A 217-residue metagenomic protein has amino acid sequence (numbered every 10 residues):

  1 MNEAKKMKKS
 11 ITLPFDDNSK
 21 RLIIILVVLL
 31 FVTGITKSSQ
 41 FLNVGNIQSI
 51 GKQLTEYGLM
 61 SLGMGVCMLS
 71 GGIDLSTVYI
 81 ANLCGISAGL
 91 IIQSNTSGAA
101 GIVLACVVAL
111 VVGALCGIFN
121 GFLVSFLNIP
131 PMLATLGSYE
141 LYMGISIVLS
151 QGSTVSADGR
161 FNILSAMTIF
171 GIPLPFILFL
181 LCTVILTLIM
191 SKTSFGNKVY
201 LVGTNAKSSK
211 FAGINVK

Functional and structural regions predicted by a protein language model:
N2-S61, T96-L104: Membrane-interfacial amphipathic/re-entrant helices at transmembrane-helix boundaries
K9-L13, L127, P131-T193: Transmembrane helix-bundle core of multi-pass membrane transporters and related energy-transducing complexes
K20-I24, I50, G58, Y79-L83 (+3 more regions): Hydrophobic alpha-helical transmembrane segments
L22-I35, M64, L110-G113, Y139-G144 (+1 more regions): Hydrophobic core segments of alpha-helical transmembrane domains in multi-pass membrane transport and ion-translocation
L30-I35, N43-N95, F122-N128: Single transmembrane alpha-helix segments in multi-pass membrane proteins
V66, L90, L115-F126, L149 (+2 more regions): Membrane-interface helix caps of multi-pass small-molecule transporters
T96-S138: Alpha-helical transmembrane segments within multi-pass membrane transporters and channels
V184-K217: Membrane-helix/interface signature in polytopic inner-membrane proteins
